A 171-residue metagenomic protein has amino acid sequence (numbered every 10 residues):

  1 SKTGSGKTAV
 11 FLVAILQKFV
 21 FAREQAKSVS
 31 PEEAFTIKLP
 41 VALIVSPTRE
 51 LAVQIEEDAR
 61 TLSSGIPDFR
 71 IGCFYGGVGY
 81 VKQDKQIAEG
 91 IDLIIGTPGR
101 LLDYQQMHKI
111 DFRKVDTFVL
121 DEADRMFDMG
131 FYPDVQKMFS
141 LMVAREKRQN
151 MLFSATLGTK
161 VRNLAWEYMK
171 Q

Functional and structural regions predicted by a protein language model:
S1-Q171: SF2 DExD/H RNA helicase N-terminal ATP-binding lobe
